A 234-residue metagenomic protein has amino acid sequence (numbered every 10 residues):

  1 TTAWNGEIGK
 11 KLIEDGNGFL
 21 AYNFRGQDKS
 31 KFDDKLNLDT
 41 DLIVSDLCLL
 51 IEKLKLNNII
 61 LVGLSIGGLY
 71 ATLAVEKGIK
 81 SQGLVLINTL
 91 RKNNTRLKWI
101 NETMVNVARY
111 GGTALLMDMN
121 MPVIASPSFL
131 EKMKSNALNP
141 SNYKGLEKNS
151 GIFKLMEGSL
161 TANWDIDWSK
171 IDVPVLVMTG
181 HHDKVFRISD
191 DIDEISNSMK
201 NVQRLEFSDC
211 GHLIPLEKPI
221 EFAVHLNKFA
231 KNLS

Functional and structural regions predicted by a protein language model:
T1-F32: Conserved HGGG/HGGXW glycine-rich cap/lid loop of the alpha/beta-hydrolase fold
L20-V62, V224: Active-site loop/oxyanion-hole signature of alpha/beta-hydrolase fold enzymes
T72-E76, K80-G111: Flexible "cap/lid" loop of the alpha/beta hydrolase fold
T95-L97, T113-S169: Conserved alpha/beta-hydrolase catalytic His-Asp/Glu region
I171, V177-T179: Short beta-strand/loop motif that positions the catalytic acidic residue of the alpha/beta-hydrolase fold
V173, R187-I195: Short alpha-helix in the alpha/beta-hydrolase fold that links the catalytic acid
H182-F186: Acidic catalytic loop of the alpha/beta-hydrolase fold
C210-A223: Catalytic histidine-centered segment of alpha/beta-hydrolase-like enzymes
